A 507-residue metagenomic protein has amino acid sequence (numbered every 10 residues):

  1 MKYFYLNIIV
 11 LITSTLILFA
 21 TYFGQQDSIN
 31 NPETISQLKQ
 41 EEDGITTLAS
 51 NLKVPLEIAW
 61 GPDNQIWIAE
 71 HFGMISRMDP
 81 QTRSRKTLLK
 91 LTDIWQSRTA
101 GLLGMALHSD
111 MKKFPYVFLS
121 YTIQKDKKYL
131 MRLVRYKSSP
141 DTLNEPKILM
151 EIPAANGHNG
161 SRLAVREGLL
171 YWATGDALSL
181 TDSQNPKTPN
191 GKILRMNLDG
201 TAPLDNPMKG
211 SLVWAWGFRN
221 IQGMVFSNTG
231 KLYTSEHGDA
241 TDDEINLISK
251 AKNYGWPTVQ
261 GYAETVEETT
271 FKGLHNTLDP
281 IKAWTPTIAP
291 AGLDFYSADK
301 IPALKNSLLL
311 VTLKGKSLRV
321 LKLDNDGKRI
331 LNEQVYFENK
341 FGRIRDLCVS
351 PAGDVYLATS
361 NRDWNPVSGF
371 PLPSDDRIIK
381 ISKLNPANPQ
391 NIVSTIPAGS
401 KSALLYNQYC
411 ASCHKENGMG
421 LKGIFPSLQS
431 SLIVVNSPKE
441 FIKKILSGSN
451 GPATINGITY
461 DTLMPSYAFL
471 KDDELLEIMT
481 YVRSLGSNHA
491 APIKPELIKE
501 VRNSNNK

Functional and structural regions predicted by a protein language model:
M1-S28: Bacterial Sec-dependent N-terminal signal peptides
Y22-L180, G230-T234, G238, I288-N325 (+2 more regions): Acidic, Gly/Ser/Thr-rich repeat motifs that build Ca2+-stabilized beta-propeller blades
D27-I35, A100-L102, D110-K112, D176-Q334 (+4 more regions): Beta-propeller domain segments
A49, I396-L421, I433-S447: Sequence/structural segment immediately N-terminal to covalent heme-attachment motifs in c-type and related
T87-L91, S183, G420-N456, D461-K471: Gly/Gly-Pro-rich "capping" loops immediately C-terminal to redox-active cysteine motifs in periplasmic/lumenal
A106, N197, H414, L446 (+1 more regions): Protein kinase-like catalytic domain
N144, A387-A398, T454-K507: Flexible coil segments in periplasmic/lumen-exposed cytochrome c-class electron-transfer proteins
I344-D346: Repeated scaffold domains used in trafficking and secretory/extracellular systems, primarily beta-propellers
